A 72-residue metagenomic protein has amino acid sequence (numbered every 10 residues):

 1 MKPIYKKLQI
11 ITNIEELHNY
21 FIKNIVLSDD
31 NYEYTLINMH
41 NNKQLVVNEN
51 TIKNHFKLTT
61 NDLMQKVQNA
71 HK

Functional and structural regions predicted by a protein language model:
M1-N13: Short coil-to-beta transition motif at edge beta-strands of beta-rich domains
N13-Y20: Cysteine-centric segments in proteins
F21-E49: Basic/aromatic-rich interaction segments and small domains that mediate binding to polyanionic partners
K43-K72: Intrinsically disordered, low-complexity, charged/polar segments
